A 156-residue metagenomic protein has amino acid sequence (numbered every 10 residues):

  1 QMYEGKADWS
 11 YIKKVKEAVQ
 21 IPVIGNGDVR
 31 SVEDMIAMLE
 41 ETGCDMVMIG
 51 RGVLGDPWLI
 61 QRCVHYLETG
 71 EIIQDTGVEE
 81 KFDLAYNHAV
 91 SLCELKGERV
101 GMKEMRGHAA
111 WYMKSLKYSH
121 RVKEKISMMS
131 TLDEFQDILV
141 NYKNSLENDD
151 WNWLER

Functional and structural regions predicted by a protein language model:
Q1-R156: Flavin-dependent oxidoreductase catalytic cores
